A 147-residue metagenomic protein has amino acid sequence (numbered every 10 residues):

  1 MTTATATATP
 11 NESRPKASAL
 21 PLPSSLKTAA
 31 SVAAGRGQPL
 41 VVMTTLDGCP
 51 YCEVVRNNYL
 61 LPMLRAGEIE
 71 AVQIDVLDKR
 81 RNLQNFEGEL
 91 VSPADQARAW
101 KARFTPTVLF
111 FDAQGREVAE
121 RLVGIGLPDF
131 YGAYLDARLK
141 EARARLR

Functional and structural regions predicted by a protein language model:
M1-A6: N-terminal export leaders
L20-P23, L64-V91: Thiol-based oxidoreductase modules, predominantly thioredoxin-like and allied folds used for disulfide exchange
P21-P39: A short beta-strand-turn-helix
G35-P50: Short active-site neighborhood of thiol/selenol oxidoreductases, capturing the structured segment around
V41-V42, A71, V108: Hydrophobic beta-strand anchors of alpha/beta hydrolase catalytic cores
L46-Y51, L77-R81, G115-R116, G126-P128: Solvent-exposed loop/turn segments at secondary-structure junctions within structured extracellular/periplasmic domains
C52-G67: Typically the conserved alpha-helix immediately C-terminal to a functionally engaged Cys/Sec in thioredoxin-like
Y59, R98-L146: Non-catalytic, surface beta->alpha helical segment in thiol-disulfide oxidoreductase systems
